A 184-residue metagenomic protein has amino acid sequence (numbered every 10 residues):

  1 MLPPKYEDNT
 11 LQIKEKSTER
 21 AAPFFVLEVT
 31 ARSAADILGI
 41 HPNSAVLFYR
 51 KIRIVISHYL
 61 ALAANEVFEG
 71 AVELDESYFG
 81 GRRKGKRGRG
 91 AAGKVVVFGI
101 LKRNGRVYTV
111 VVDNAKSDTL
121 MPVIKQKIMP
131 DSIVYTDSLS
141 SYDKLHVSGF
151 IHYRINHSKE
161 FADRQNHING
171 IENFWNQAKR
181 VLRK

Functional and structural regions predicted by a protein language model:
M1-K184: Residue-level recognition of single "structural anchor" positions that define or cap local secondary structure
